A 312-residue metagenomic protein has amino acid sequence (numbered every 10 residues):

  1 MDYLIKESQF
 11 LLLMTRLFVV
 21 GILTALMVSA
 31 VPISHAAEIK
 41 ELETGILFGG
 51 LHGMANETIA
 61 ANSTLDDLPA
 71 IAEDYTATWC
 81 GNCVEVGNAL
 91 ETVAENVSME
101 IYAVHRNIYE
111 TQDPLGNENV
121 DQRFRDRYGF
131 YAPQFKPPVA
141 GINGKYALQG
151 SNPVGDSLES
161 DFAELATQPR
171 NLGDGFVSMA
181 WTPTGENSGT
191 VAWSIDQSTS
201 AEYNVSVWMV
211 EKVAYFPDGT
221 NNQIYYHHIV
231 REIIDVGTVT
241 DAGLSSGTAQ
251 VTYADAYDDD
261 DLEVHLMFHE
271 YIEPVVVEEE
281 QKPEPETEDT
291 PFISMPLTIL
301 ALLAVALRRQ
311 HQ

Functional and structural regions predicted by a protein language model:
M1-A55, A60-S63, P69-A72, C80 (+1 more regions): Secretory targeting signatures
S29-A30, N88-T92, A163-Q168: Intrinsically disordered, low-complexity boundary segments flanking structured domains
F48-A55, V84-G87, V120-D126: Phosphate-binding glycine-rich loops and adjacent basic patches that engage nucleotide phosphates, nucleic-acid
I59-R106: Local sequence-structure signature of Cys/Sec-based thiol-disulfide redox active-site neighborhoods
A94, V154, N221, A306-Q310: Short amphipathic alpha-helical leader/targeting segments
A103, Q112-T287: Short, conserved sequence motifs used for protein processing/export or organelle targeting and for catalysis
